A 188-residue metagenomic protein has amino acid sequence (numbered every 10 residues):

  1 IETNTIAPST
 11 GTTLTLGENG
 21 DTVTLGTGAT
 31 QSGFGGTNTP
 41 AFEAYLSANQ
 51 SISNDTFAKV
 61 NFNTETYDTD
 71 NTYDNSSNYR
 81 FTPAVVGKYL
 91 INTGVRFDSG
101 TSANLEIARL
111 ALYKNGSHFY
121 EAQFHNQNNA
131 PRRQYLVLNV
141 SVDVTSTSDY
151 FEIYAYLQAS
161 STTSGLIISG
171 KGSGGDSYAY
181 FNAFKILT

Functional and structural regions predicted by a protein language model:
I1-T56: Intrinsic low-complexity, repeat-rich intrinsically disordered segments enriched in small/flexible residues
G35-T188: Extracellular jelly-roll beta-sandwich "head" domains, especially the C-terminal globular C1q domain
